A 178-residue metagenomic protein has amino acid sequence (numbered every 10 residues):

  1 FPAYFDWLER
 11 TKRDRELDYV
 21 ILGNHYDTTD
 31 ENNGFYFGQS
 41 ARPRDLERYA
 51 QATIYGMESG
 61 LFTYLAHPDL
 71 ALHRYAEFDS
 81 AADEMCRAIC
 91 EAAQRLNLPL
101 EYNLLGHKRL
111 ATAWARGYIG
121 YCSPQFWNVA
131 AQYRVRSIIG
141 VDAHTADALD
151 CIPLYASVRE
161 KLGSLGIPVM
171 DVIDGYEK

Functional and structural regions predicted by a protein language model:
F1-L96, E101: Extended substrate/RNA-proximal surfaces in nucleic-acid metabolism proteins
L72-H73, E77-K178: Charged catalytic cores and adjacent phosphate/nucleic-acid-binding surfaces used for phosphate/nucleic-acid chemistry
